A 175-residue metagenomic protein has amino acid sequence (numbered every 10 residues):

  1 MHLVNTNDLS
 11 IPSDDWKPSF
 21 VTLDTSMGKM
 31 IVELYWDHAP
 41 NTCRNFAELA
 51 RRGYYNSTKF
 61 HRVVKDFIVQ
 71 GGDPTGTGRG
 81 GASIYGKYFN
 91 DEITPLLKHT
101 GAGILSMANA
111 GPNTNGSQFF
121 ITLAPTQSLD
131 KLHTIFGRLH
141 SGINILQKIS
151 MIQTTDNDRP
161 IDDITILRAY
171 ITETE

Functional and structural regions predicted by a protein language model:
M1-E175: Cyclophilin-like peptidyl-prolyl cis-trans isomerases
